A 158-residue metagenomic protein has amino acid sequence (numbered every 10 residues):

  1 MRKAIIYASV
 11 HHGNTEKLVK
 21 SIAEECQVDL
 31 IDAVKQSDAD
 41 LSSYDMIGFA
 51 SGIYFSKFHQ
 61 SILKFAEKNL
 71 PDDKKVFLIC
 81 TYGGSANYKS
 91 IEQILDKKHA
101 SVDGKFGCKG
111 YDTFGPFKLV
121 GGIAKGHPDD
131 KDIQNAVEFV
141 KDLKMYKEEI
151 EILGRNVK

Functional and structural regions predicted by a protein language model:
K3-A4, V10, E16, E24-D29 (+1 more regions): FMN-binding flavodoxin-like domain, especially the glycine-rich phosphate-binding loop
Q27-D38: A short beta-strand-loop structural module common to alpha/beta enzyme folds
